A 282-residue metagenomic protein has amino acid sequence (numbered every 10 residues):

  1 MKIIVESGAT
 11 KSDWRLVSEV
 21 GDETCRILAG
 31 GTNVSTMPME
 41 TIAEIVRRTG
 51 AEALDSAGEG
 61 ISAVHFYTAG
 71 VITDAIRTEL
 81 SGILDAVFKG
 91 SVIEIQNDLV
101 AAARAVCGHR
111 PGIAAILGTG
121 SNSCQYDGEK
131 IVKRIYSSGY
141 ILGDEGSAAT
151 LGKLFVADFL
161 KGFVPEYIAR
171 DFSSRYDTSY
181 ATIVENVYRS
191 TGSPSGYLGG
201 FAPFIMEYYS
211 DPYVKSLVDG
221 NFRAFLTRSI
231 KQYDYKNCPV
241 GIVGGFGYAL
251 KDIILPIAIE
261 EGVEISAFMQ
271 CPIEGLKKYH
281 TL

Functional and structural regions predicted by a protein language model:
M1-I61, V106-I113, L154-L282: ATP-binding/phosphotransfer module of carbohydrate and carboxylate kinases, centering on a glycine-rich
R15, H65-Y67, E94, A114: Short, conserved beta-strand segments within well-ordered enzyme catalytic domains that often line or immediately flank
T36-M37, T41, Y67-V71, A75: Alpha-helical substrate-recognition element adjacent to the catalytic core
E59-S62, G90-V92: Short acidic capping loops at alpha-helix termini that bridge into adjacent secondary structure
H65-I72, L117-G120, N237-G247: Glycine-rich beta-strand-to-loop/alpha-helix junction loops that act as flexible
A69, E145-A148, P194, G247: Short beta->alpha junction loops/turns
I72-Y167: Phosphate-binding/catalytic loop of phosphoryl-transfer enzymes
